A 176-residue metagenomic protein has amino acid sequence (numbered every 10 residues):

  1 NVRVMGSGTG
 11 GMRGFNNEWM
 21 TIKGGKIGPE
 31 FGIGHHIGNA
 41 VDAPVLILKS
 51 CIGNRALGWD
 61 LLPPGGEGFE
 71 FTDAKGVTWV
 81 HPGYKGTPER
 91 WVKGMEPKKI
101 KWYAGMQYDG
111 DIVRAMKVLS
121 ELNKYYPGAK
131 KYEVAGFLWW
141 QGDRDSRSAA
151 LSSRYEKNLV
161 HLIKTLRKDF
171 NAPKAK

Functional and structural regions predicted by a protein language model:
N1-K176: Cell-envelope and extracellular/periplasmic
